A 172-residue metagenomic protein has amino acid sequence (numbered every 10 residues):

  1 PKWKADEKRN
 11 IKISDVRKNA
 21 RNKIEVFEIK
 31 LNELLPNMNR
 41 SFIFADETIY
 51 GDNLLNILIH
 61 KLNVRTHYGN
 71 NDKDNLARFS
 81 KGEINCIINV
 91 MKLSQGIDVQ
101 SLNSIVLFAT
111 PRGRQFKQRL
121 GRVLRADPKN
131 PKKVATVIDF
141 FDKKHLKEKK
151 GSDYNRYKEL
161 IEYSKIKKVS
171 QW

Functional and structural regions predicted by a protein language model:
P1-N56: Conserved strand-helix element at the start of the C-terminal RecA-like helicase core
K23, F27-L31, N75-F79, L120: Generic hydrophobic alpha-helical segments
K23, Y50, N75, R112-Q115: Short phosphate-engaging motifs
R40-F44, Y50-I97: Conserved helicase ATPase core of P-loop NTP-dependent helicases/translocases
N56-I59, S101-S104, R119-R122, G151-R156: Short, glycine/charged-enriched secondary-structure capping and boundary segments
Y68-D72, A109-R114: Short, acidic/turn-prone active-site loops that include or flank metal/cofactor- and phosphate-binding residues
C86-N89, Q95-P111, K117-Q118, R122 (+1 more regions): A short beta-strand element within the Helicase C-terminal
R114-K117, R125-W172: A conserved SF2-helicase RecA2
